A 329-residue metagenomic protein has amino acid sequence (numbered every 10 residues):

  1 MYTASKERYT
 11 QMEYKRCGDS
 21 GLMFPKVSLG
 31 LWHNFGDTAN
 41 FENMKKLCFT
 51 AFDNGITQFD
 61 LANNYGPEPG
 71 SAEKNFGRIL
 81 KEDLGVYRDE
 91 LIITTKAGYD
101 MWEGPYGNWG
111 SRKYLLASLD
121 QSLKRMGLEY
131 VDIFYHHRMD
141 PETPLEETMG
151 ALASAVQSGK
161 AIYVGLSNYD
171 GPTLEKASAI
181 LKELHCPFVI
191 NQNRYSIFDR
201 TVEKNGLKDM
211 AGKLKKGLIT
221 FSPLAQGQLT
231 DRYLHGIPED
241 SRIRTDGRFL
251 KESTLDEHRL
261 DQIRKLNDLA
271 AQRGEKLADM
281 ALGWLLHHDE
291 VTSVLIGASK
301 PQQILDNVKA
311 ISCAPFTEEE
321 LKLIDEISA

Functional and structural regions predicted by a protein language model:
M1-L91, Q157: N-terminal binding-site loop/beta-alpha segment at the start of enzyme catalytic domains that lines or forms
Y2-Y9, T143-A329: Beta/alpha (TIM)-barrel catalytic core signal, keyed to glycine-rich beta->alpha loops juxtaposed to Asp/Glu that bind
G18-G36, T94-G107, Y130, Y135: N-terminal small/glycine-rich loop or linker at the start of catalytic domains across soluble metabolic enzymes
P25-L29, F59-L61, L91-T95, F134-H136 (+4 more regions): Hydrophobic faces of well-ordered beta-strands that scaffold small-molecule active sites in alpha/beta enzyme cores
F35-N40, N64-A72, D140-P144, G171-P172 (+1 more regions): Acidic-and-aromatic substrate-binding clefts and catalytic sites of carbohydrate-active enzymes
T38-A51, G110-M126, L174-S178: Short, acidic/polar
A39-N43, S71, N75, Y106-Y114 (+2 more regions): Alpha-helix N-cap and loop-to-helix initiation/capping positions
L123-T143: Active-site groove signature of glycoside hydrolases
